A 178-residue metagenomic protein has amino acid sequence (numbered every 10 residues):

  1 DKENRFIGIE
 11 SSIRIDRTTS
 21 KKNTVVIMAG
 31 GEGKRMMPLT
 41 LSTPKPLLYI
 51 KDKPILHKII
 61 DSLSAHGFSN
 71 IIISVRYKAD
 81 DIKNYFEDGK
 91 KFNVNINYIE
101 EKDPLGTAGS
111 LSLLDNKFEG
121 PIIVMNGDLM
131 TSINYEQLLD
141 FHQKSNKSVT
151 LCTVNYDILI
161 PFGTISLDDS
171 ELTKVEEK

Functional and structural regions predicted by a protein language model:
D1-E3, H142: Hydrophobic packing positions in regular secondary-structure scaffolds
K2, K53-N126, S132, Q137 (+1 more regions): Conserved N-terminal catalytic core of the sugar/cofactor nucleotidyltransferase
E3-R5, E171: Residue-level signal for well-ordered, solvent-exposed loop/turn and beta-edge residues enriched in charged/polar side
R5-T19: Short beta->alpha transition motifs characteristic of CBS
T18-D80: N-terminal glycine-rich phosphate-binding loop and ensuing alpha1 helix
V25-I27, I73, V124, V149-C152: Structural beta-sheet core signal
P46, N95-N97, E171: Conserved beta-strand segments of alpha/beta enzyme cores
S132-K178: Conserved core of the sugar-phosphate nucleotidyltransferase
